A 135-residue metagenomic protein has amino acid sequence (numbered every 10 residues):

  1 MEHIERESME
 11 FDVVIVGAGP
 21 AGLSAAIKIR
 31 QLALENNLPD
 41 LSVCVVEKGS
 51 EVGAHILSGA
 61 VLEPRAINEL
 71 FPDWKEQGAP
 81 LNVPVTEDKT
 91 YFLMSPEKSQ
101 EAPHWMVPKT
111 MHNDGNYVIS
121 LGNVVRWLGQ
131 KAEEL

Functional and structural regions predicted by a protein language model:
M1-E10, E35: A short, basic/flexible loop-to-alpha-helix module at the beginning of a structural domain
D12-C44: N-terminal Rossmann-like FAD-binding beta1-loop-alpha1 element of flavoenzymes
A18-P20, K48, L121: Glycine-rich Rossmann-fold phosphate-binding loop(s) that bind the pyrophosphate of adenine dinucleotide cofactors
G22, A60-P64, V83, Y117 (+2 more regions): Generic structural signal for well-ordered, non-membrane alpha-helical segments in soluble metabolic enzymes
K28, D40-E97: N-terminal FAD cofactor-binding segment of flavoenzymes
E35, E69, E134-L135: Residues at alpha-helix termini
P103-W105: Low-complexity, highly charged intrinsically disordered N-terminal segments that act as targeting/localization
T110-E134: Short beta-strand to alpha-helix junction loop
